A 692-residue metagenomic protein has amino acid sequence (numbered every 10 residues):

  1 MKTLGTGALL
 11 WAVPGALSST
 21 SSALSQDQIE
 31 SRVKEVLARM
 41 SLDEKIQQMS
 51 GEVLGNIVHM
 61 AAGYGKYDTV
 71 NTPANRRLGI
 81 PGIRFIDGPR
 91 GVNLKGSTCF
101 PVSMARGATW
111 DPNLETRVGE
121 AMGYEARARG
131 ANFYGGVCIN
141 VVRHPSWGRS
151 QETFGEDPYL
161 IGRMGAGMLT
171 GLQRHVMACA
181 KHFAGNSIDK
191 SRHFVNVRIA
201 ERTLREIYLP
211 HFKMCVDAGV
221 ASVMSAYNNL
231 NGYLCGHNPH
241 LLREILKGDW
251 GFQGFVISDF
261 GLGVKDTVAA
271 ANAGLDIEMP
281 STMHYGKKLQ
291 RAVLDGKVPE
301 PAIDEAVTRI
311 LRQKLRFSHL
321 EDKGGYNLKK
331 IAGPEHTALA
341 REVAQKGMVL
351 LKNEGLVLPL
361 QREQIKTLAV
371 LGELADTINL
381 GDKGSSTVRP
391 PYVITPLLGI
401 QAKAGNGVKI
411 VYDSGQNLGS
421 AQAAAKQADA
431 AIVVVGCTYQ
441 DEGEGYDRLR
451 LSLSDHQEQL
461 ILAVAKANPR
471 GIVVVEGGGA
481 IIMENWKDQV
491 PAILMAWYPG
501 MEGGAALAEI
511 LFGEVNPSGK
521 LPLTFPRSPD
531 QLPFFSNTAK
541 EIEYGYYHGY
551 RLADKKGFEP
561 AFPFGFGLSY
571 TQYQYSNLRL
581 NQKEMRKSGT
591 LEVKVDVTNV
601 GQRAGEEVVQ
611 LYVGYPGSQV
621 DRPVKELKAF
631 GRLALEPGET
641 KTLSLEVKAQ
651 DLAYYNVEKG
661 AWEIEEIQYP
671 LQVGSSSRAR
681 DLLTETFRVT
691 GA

Functional and structural regions predicted by a protein language model:
M1-T20: N-terminal export signals
G15-Y654, A661-A679: Glycoside hydrolase catalytic-domain context in secreted enzymes
D681-A692: Short beta-strand elements
